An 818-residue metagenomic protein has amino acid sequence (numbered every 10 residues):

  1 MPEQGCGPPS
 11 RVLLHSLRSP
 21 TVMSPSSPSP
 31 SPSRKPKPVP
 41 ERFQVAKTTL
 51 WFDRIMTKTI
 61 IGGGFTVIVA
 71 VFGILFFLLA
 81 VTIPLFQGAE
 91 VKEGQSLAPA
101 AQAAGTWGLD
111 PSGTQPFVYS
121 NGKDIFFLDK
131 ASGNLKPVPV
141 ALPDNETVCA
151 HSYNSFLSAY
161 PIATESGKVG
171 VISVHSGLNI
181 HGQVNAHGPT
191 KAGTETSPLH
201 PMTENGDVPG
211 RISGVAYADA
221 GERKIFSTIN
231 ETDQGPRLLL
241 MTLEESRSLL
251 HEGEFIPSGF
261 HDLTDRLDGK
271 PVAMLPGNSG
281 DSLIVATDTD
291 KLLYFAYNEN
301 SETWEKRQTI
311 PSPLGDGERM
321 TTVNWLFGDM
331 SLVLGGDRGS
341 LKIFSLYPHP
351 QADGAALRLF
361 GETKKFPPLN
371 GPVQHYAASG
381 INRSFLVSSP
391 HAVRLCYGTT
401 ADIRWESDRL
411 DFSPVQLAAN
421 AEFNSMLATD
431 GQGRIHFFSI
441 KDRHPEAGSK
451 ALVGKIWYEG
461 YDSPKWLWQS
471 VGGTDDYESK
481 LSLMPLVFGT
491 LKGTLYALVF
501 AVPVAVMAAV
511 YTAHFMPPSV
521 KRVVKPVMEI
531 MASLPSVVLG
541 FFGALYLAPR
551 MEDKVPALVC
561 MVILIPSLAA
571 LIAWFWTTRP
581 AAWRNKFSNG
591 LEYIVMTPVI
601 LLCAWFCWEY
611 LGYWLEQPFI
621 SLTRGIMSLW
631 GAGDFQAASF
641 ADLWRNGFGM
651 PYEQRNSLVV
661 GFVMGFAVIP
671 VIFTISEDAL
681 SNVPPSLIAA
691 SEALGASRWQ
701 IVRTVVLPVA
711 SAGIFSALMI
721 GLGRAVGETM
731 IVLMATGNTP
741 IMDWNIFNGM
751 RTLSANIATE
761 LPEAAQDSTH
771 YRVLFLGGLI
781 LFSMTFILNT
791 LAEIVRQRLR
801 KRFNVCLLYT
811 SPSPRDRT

Functional and structural regions predicted by a protein language model:
V174-V184, T242-H251, A296-E302, S345-G354 (+2 more regions): Short loop/turn segments immediately following beta-strands, especially the blade-tip and inter-blade linker loops
K480-T494, A548-S567, K586-V671: Loop-to-helix entry region at the N-terminal start of transmembrane alpha-helices in multi-pass membrane transporters
A497-M528, I572-T578, A792-K801: Transmembrane-helix boundary motif in ABC transporter permease subunits
P517-K525, Y593-I600, A689-S716: Amphipathic cytosolic juxtamembrane alpha-helices at the membrane-cytosol interface of multi-pass membrane transporters
L571-A582, E677, S681, P685 (+3 more regions): C-terminal transmembrane helix and the adjacent membrane-cytosol boundary/short C-terminal tail of inner/organellar
S639, L643-M650, V732-F782: Interhelical loop and adjacent transmembrane-helix boundary motif in polytopic membrane transport permeases
F673-I675, S697-M734: Transmembrane alpha-helices
Y809-T818: Conserved small/polar residues in nucleotide/adenosyl-binding loops
